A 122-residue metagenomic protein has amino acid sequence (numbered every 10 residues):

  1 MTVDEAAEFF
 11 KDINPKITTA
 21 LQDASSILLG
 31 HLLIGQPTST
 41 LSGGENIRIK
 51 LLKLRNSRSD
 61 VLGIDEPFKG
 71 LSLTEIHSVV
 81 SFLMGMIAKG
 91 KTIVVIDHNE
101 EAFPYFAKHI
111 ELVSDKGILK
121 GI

Functional and structural regions predicted by a protein language model:
M1-I122: Conserved phosphate-binding elements of NTP-dependent enzyme cores
